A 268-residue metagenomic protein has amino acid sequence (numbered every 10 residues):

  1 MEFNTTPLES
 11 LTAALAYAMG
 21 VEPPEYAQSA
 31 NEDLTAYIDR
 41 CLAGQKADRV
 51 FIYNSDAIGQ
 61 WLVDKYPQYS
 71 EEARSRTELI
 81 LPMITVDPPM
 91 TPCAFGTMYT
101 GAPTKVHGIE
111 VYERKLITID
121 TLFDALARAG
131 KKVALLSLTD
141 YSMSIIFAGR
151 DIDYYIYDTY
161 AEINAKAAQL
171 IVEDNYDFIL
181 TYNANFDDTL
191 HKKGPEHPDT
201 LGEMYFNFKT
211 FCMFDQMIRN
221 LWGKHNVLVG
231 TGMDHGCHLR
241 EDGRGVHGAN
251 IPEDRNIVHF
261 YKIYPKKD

Functional and structural regions predicted by a protein language model:
M1-D268: Feature captures the catalytic ectodomains and active-site-proximal regions of enzymes that hydrolyze or transfer
